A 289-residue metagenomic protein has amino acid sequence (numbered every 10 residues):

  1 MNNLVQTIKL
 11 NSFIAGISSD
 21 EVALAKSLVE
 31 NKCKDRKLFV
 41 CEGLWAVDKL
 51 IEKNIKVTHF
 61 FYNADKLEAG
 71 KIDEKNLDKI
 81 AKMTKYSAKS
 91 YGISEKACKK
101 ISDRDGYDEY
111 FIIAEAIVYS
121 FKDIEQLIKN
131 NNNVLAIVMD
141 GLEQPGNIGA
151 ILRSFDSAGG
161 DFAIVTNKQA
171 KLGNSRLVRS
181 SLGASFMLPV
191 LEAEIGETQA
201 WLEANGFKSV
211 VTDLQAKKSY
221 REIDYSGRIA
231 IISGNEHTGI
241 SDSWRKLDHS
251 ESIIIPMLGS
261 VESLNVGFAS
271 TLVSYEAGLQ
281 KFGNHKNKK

Functional and structural regions predicted by a protein language model:
M1-K75, Q169-A170: Boundary-proximal intrinsically disordered activation/regulatory segments immediately upstream of a helical core
I14, F39, D140-G141, T166-N167 (+3 more regions): Glycine- and other small-residue-rich loops at beta-strand/loop junctions that grip anionic moieties
G43, E143-I151, L264-F268: Amphipathic alpha-helical repeat scaffolds
E52, K85, Y91, F121-A216: RNA substrate-binding interface of SAM-dependent RNA methyltransferases
L77-D103, V190: A glycine-rich helix N-cap at a beta->alpha junction
D103-N133: Acidic/glycine-rich phosphate/pyrophosphate-binding loops and surrounding catalytic core that coordinate Mg2+
I112-A114, S154-A158, Q169-A184, R245-K289: Structured adenosyl-cofactor binding patch, chiefly the S-adenosyl-L-methionine
V211-G259: Active-site/ligand-binding-proximal alpha/beta "capping" segment
